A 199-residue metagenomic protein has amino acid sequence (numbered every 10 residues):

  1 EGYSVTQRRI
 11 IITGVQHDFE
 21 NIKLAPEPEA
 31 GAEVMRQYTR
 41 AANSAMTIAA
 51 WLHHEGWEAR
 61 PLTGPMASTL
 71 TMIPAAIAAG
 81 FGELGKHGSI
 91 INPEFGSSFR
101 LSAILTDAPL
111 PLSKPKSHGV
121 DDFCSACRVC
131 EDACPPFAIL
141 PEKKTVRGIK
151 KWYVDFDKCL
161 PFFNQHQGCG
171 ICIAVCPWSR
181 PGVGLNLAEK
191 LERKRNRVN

Functional and structural regions predicted by a protein language model:
E1-I171, V175-R197: Catalytic cores of enzyme domains
